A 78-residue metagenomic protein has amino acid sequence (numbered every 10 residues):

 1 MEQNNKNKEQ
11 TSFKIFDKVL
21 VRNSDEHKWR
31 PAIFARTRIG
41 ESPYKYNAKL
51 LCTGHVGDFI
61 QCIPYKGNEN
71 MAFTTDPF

Functional and structural regions predicted by a protein language model:
M1, F59-C62, M71: Generic detector of short, aliphatic-rich beta-strand segments that form the cores of beta-sheets in diverse domain
M1-D17: Mixed-charge, Lys/Arg-rich low-complexity intrinsically disordered regions
K8, L50, M71-A72: Low-complexity intrinsically disordered segments
S12, R38, G54, T75-D76: N-terminal compositionally biased, intrinsically disordered segments and leader/signal-like regions
I15-D17, A35-R38, N68: Short, solvent-exposed coil/turn segments at beta-strand boundaries
N23-I63: Basic/aromatic-rich interaction segments and small domains that mediate binding to polyanionic partners
G67-F78: Low-complexity intrinsically disordered segments
